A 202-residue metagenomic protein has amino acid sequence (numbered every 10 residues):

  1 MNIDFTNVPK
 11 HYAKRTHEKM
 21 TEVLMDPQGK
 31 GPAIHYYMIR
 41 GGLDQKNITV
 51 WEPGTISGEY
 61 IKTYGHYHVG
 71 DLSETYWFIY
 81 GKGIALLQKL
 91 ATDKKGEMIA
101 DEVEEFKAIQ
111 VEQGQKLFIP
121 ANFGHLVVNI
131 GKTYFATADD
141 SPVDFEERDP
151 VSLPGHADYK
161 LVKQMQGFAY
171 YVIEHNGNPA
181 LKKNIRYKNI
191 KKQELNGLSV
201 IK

Functional and structural regions predicted by a protein language model:
M1-Q110, I130-K202: Active-site region of the double-stranded beta-helix
I109-K132: Conserved metal-binding segment of the jelly-roll/cupin
